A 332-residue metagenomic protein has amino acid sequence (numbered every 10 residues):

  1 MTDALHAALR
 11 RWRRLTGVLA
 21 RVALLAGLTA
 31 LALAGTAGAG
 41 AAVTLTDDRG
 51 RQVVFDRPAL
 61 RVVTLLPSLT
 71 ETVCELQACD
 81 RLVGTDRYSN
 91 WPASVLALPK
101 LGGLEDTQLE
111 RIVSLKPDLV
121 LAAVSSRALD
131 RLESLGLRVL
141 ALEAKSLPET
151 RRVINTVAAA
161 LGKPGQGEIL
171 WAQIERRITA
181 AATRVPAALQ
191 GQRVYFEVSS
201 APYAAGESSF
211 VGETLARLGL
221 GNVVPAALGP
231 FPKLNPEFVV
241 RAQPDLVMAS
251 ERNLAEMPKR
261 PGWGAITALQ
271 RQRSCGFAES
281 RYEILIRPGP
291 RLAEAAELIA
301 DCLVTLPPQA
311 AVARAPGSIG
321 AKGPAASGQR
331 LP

Functional and structural regions predicted by a protein language model:
M1-L15: N-terminal secretory signal peptides that target proteins for export/translocation
L19-A34: Bacterial N-terminal signal peptides
A42-V43, Q52, L119, R127-Y203 (+2 more regions): Extracytoplasmic substrate-binding proteins
D48-G50, L101-E110, A227-P236: Short helix-initiation/N-cap motifs at beta->coil->alpha
L60-L115, L119-S125, V223: A short, structured surface patch at a secondary-structure boundary
Y88-W91, A205-F231: Alpha-helical, coiled-coil/dimerization segments enriched in small aliphatic residues
L109-K116, S134-L135, L234-Q243: Short helices/loops that flank or line small-molecule/ion binding pockets
S126-S134, L246-I266: A ligand-binding cleft/hinge motif common to bilobed small-molecule-binding domains
